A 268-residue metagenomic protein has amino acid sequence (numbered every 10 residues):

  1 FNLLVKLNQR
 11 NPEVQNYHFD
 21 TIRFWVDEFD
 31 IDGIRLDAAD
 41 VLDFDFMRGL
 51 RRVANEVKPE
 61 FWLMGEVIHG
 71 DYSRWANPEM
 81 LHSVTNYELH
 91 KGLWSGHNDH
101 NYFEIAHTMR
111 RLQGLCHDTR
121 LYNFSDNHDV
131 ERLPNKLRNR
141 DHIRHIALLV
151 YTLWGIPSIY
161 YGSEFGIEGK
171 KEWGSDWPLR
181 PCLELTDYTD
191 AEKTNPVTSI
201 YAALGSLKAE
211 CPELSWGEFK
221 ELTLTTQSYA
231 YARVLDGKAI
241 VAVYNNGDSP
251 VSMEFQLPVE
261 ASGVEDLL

Functional and structural regions predicted by a protein language model:
F1-Q9, P178-P181: Aromatic- and acidic-residue-enriched carbohydrate-binding clefts of CAZyme catalytic domains
R10-E28, H142-A147: Short, acidic/polar
D27, D37-L121, R140, L149 (+5 more regions): Active-site-proximal helices and loops of the catalytic beta/alpha 8
G33-A39, L133-P134: Short catalytic-loop micro-motif centered on adjacent basic/acidic residues
G33-R35, W62-G65, Y122-F124, Y151-T152 (+2 more regions): Structural recognition of the beta-strand scaffold that forms the well-ordered cores of secreted hydrolase catalytic
L214-K238: Surface beta-strand/loop "capping" patches
V243-G247: Asparagine-centered strand-capping/turn motif at beta-strand->loop junctions
E265-L268: Solvent-exposed beta-strand/loop surfaces of large extracellular or lumenal domains
